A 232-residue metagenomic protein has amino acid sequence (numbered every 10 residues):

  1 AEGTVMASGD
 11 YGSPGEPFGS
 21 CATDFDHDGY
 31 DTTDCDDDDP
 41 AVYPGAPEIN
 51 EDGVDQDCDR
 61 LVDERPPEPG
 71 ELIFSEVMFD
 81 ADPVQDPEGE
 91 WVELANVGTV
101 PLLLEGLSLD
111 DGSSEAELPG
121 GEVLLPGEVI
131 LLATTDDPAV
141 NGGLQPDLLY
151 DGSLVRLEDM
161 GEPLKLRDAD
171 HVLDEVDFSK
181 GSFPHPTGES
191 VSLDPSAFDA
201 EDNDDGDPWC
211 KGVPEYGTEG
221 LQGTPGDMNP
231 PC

Functional and structural regions predicted by a protein language model:
A1-C21, R65-C232: Intrinsically disordered, low-complexity linkers and terminal tails enriched in Ser/Thr/Pro/Gly with interspersed basic
A1-E2, A7-E71: Extracellular calcium-associated, cysteine-rich motifs in secreted modular proteins
